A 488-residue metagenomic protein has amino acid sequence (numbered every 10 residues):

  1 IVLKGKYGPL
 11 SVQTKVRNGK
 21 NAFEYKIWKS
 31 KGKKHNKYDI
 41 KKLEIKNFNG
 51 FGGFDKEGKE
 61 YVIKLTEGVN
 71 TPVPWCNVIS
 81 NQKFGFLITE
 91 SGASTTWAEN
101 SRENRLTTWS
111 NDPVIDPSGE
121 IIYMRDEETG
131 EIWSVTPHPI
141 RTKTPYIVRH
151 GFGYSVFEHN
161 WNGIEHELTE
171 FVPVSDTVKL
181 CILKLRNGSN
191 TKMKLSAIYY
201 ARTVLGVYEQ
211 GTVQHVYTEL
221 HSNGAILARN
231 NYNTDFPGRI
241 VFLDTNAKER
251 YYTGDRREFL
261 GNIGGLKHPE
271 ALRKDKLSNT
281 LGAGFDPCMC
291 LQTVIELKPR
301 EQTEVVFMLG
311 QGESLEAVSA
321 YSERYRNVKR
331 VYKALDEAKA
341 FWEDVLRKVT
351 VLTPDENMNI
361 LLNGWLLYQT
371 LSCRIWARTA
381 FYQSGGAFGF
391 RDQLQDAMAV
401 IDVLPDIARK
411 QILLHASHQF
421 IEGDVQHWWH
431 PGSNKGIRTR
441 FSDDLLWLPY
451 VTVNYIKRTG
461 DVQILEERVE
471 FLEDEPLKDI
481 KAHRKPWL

Functional and structural regions predicted by a protein language model:
I1-L394, D406-L414, H418, N454-T459: Anionic coordination/interaction segments
Y123, R300, V400-A408, I412-L488: Aromatic-rich carbohydrate-recognition surfaces in CAZymes
